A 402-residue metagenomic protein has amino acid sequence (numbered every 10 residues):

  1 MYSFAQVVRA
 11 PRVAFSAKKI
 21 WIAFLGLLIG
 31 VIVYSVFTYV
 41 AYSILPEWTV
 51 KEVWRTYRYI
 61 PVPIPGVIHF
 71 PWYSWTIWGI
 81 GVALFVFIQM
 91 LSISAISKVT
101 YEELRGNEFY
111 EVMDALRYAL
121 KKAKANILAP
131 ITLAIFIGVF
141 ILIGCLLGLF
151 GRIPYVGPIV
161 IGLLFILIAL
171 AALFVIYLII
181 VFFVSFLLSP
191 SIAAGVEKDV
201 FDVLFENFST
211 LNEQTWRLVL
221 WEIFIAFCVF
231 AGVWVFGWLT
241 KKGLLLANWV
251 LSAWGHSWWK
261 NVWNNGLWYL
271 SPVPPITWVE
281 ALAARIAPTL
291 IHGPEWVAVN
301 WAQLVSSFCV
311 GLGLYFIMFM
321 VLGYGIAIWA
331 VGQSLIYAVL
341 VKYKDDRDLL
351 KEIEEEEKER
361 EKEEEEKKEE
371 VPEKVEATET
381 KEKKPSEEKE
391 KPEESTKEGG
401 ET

Functional and structural regions predicted by a protein language model:
M1-P11, L45-F70, V86-F136, F140-L163 (+3 more regions): Membrane-interface segments at transmembrane-helix boundaries
R9, V13-S16, I20-F24, W72 (+2 more regions): Membrane-embedded alpha-helical bundles of multi-pass transporters/translocases, especially carrier/permease families
K18-K98, I286, L290-E295: Short, small/hydrophobic-residue-rich motifs at membrane-helix boundaries and re-entrant hairpins of integral membrane
I20-I44, A129-C145, L220-G237: Hydrophobic alpha-helical transmembrane segments of multi-pass membrane transport/permease proteins
I68-N107, L147-G151, P158-F201, W238-A287 (+1 more regions): Selective recognition of hydrophobic, aromatic-rich stretches within alpha-helical transmembrane segments of polytopic
A134-R152, A226-L245, P275-V299, F319 (+1 more regions): Alpha-helical membrane-embedding segments and immediately adjacent membrane-interface amphipathic helices
E206-S252: Small-residue-rich alpha-helical segments with characteristic i,i+4
P275-I291, A298, K358-T402: Long, low-complexity, intrinsically disordered cytosolic termini of multi-pass membrane proteins
